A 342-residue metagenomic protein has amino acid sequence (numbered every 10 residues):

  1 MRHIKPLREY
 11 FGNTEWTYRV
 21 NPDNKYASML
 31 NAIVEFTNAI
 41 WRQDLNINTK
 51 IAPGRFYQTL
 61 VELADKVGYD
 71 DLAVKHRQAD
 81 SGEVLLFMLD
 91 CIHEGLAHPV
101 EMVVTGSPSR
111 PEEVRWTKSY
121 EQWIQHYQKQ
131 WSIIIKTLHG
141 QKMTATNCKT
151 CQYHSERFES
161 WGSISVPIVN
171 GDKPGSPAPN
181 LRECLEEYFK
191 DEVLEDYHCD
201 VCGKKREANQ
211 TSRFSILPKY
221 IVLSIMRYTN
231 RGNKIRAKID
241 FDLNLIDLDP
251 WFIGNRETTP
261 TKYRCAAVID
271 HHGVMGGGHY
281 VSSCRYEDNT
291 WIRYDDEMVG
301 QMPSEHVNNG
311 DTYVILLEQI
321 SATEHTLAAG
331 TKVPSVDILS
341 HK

Functional and structural regions predicted by a protein language model:
M1-E112, I221-I225, S304-H306, L316-I320 (+1 more regions): USP/UBP deubiquitinase core
H3, Y10, F36-I40, T59 (+11 more regions): Alpha-helical recognition domains of nuclear gene-regulatory proteins
L7, R42, N46, E94-M102 (+7 more regions): Intrinsically disordered or highly flexible coil/loop and linker segments, enriched in small and charged/polar residues
W16-N21, W41, V67-H76, Q130-I134 (+3 more regions): Short interface patches used for recognition in eukaryotic signaling and trafficking proteins
T17-E35, Q122, Q130-S132, C199 (+2 more regions): Functionally engaged cysteine thiol sites
V20-A27, I47-K50, K75-L86, L138-K142 (+7 more regions): Intrinsic disorder
D71-G175: A broadly conserved sequence feature marking short terminus-proximal activation segments in nucleic acid-centric
Y120, Q128, Q152-K342: Exposed substrate/partner-binding surface patches
